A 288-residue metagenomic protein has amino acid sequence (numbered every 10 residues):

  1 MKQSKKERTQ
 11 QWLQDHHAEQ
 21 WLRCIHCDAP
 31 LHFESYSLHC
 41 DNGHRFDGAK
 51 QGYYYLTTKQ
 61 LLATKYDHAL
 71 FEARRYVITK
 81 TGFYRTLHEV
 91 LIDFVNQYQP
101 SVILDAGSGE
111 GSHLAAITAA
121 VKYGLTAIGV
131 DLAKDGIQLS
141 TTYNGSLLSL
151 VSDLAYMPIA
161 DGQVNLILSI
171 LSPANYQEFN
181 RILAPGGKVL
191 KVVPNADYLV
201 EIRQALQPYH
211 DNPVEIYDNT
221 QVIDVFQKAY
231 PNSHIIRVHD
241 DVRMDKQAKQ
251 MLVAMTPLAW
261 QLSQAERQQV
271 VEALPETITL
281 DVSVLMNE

Functional and structural regions predicted by a protein language model:
K2-A63: N-terminal auxiliary segments of SAM/dcSAM-dependent transferases
W12, A63-V90: Class I SAM-dependent methyltransferase Rossmann-like catalytic core, especially the SAM/SAH-binding loop
A18-Q20, V238-E288: Conserved Class I S-adenosyl-L-methionine
P100-G109: Conserved class I S-adenosyl-L-methionine
E110-Y123: Conserved SAM-binding loop of SAM-dependent methyltransferases across substrates and taxa, primarily the Class I
D131-K134: Conserved SAM/SAH-binding beta-strand->alpha-helix loop
G145-M157: Conserved SAM-binding strand-loop segment of SAM-dependent methyltransferases
G187-D197: Conserved beta-strand signature within the Rossmann-like core of class I S-adenosyl-L-methionine
